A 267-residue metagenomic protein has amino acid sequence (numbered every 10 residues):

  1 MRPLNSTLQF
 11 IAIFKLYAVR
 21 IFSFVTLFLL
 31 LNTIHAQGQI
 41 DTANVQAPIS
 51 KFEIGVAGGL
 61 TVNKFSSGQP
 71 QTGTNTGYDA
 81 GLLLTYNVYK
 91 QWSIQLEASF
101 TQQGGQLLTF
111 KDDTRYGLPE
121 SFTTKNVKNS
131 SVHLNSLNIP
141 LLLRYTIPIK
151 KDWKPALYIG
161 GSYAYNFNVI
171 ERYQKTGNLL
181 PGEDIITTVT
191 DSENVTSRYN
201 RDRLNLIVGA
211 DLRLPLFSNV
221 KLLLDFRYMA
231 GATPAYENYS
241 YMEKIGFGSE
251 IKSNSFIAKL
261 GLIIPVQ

Functional and structural regions predicted by a protein language model:
M1-P48, P265-Q267: Cleavable N-terminal export/targeting peptides
A36-L83, I263-Q267: Short glycine/proline- and aromatic-enriched beta-strand/turn motifs that initiate or cap beta-hairpins
T42-F52, Y86-L180, L216-S218, K259-Q267: Gram-negative (and chloroplast) outer-membrane scaffold detector with strong preference for beta-barrel transmembrane
S50-F52, T74-Y78, H133-L137, W153 (+2 more regions): Residues that define the transmembrane beta-barrel architecture of outer-membrane proteins
G59-F65, R115-K125, G182-E193, Y236-M242: Flexible, solvent-exposed coil segments and beta strand-coil junctions, predominantly the extracellular/periplasmic
S66-P70, T124-S130, E193-R198, E243-E250: Extracellular loop and loop/strand-boundary signature of outer-membrane beta-barrel proteins
T72-V88, W92, E97, T187-T190: Long, hydrophobic/aromatic N-terminal blocks
R203, D211-Q267: Predominantly the C-terminal beta-signal and adjacent terminal strand-loop region of outer-membrane beta-barrel
